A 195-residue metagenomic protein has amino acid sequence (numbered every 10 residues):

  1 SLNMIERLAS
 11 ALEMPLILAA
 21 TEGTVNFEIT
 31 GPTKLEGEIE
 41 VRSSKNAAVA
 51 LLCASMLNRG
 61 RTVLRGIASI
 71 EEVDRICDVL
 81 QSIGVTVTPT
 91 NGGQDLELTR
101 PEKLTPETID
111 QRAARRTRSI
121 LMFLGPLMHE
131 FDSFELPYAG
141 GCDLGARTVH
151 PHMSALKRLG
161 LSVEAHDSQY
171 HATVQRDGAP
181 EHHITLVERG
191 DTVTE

Functional and structural regions predicted by a protein language model:
N3-L18: DNA major-groove recognition helix of helix-turn-helix/homeodomain DNA-binding modules
R7, A20-E195: Structural preference for solvent-exposed beta-strand-turn elements and adjacent flexible terminal/loop segments within
